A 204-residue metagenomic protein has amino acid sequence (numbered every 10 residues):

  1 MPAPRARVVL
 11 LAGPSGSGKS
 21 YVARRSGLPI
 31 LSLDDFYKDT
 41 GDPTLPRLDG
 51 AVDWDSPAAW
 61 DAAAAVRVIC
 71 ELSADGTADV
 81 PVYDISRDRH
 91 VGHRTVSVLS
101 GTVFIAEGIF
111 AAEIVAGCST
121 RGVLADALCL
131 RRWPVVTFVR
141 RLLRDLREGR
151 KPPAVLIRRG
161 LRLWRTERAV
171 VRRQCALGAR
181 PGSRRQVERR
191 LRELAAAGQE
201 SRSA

Functional and structural regions predicted by a protein language model:
P2-A3, L99-S100, R162-A204: NTP-dependent small-molecule kinase module
P4-V8: Pre-Walker A (Motif I) flank of P-loop NTPase domains
L11: Hydrophobic anchor at the beta1->P-loop junction of P-loop NTPases
S15: The conserved Walker
K19: Conserved lysine of the Walker
V22: Hydrophobic positions on the alpha1 helix immediately C-terminal to the Walker A/P-loop
P29-L33, Y37-V91: Conserved nucleotide-sensing/catalytic segment adjacent to the nucleotide-binding pocket in NTP-handling enzymes
G92-R150: ATP-dependent NMP and nucleoside kinases share a basic, alpha-helical "lid"
